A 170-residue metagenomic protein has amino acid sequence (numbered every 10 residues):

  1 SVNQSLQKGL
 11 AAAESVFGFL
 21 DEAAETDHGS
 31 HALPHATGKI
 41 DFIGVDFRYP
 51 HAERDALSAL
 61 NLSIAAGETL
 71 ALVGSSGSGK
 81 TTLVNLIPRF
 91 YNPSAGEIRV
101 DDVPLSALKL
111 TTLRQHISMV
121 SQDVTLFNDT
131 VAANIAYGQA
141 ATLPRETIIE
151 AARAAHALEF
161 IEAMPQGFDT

Functional and structural regions predicted by a protein language model:
S1-G18: Cytosolic ends of transmembrane helices, especially the final helix of ABC transmembrane type-1 domains
S5-K8, E22-E25, R48-A52: An intracellular "coupling" helix at the cytosolic face of ABC transporter transmembrane type-1 domains
E14, E25, E68: Acidic-residue sensor for enzyme active/binding pockets
G18, E25, A136: Conserved E/DxxT/N motif and adjacent residues on the DHp alpha2 helix of HisKA-family sensor histidine kinases
D21-E22, S78: Charged, elongated alpha-helical coiled-coil/linker "stalk" segments that transmit conformational signals and mediate
H28-G29, P34-T170: ABC-type nucleotide-binding domain
